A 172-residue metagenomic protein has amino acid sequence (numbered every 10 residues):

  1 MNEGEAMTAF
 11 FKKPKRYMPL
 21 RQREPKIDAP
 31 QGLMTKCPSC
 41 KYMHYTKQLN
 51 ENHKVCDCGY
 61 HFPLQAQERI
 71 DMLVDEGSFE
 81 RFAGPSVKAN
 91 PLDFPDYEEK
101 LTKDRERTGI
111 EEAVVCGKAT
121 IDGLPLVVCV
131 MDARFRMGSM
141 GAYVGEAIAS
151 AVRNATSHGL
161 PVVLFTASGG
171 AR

Functional and structural regions predicted by a protein language model:
N2-R172: Terminal-region recognition feature
